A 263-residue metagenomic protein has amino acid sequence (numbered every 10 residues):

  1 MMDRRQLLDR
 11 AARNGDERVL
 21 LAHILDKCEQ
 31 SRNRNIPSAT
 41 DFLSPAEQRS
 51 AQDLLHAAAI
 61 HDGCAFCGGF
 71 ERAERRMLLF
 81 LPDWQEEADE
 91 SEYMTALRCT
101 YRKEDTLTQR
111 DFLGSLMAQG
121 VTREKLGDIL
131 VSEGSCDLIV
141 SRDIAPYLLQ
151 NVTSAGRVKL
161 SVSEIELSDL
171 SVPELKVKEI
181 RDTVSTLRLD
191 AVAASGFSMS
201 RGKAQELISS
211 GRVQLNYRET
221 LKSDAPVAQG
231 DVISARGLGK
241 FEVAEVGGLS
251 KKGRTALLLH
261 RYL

Functional and structural regions predicted by a protein language model:
M1-D190, G196, E219, P226 (+1 more regions): Ferredoxin-like alpha/beta domains used as RNA- or RNAP-binding modules
T186-G237: Basic (Lys/Arg-enriched) interaction patch that binds polyanionic ligands
